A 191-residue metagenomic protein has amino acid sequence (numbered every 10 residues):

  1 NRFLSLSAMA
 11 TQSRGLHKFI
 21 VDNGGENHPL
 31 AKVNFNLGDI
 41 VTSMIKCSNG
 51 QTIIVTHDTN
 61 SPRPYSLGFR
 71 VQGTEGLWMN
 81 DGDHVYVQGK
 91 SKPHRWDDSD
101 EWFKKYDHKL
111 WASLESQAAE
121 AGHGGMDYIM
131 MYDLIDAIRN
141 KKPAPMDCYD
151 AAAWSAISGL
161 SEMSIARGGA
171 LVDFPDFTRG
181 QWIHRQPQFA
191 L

Functional and structural regions predicted by a protein language model:
S5, A10-G38, T42-C47, E75-M146 (+1 more regions): C-terminal glycine/acidic-rich active-site capping loop/insertion
T52, T56-S66, G122: Glycine-rich phosphate/pyrophosphate-binding beta-alpha loops
T52-I54, L77, P143, L171: Short, mixed charged/polar active-site loops that provide acid/base catalysis or chelate metal/phosphate cofactors
G122, M126-M130, I157-G169: Stable alpha-helical structural segments in soluble proteins, enriched in small hydrophobic residues
M163-G180, Q188-L191: C-terminal capping/lid region of NAD(P)-dependent oxidoreductase domains
